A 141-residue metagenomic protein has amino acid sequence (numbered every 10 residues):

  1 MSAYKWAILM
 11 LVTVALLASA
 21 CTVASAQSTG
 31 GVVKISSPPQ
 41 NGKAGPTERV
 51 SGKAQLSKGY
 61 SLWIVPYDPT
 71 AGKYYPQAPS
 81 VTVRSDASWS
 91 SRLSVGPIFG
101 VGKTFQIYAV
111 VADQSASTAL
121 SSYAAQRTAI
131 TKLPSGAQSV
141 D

Functional and structural regions predicted by a protein language model:
M1-L11: Bacterial N-terminal signal peptides that target proteins for export
L9-S19: Bacterial N-terminal signal peptides
A20, A24-A26: Boundary at the C-terminal end of the N-terminal hydrophobic targeting segment
S28-D141: Ser/Thr-rich low-complexity repeats and stalk/linker segments
